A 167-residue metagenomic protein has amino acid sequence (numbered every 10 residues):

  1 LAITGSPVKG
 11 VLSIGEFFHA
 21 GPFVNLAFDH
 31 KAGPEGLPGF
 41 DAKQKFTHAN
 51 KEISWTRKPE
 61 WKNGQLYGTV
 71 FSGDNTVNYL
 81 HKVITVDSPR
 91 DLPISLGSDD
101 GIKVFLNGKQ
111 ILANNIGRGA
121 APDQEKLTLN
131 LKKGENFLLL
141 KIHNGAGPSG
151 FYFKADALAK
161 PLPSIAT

Functional and structural regions predicted by a protein language model:
L1-Q65, L139-T167: Accessory carbohydrate-binding/adhesion or oligomerization-edge regions at the termini of glycan-active proteins
F46, I84, L127-L129: Generic detection of short hydrophobic beta-strand segments and adjacent strand-loop junctions
G64-G68, Y79-H81, P122-K126: Short structured motifs
S72-D74, G117: Short helix-capping and inter-helix turn/linker motifs at the boundaries of alpha-helical repeat units
D74-I84: Short beta-strands within extracellular/lumenal beta-sheet-rich domains
Y79-H81, D91, D99-G101, K126 (+1 more regions): Extracellular structured ligand-interaction cores
V86, D91-F105, L138: Aromatic-lined ligand-binding clefts that engage carbohydrates, nucleic acids, or primary amines
K103-K154: Beta-strand-rich ligand-recognition modules
